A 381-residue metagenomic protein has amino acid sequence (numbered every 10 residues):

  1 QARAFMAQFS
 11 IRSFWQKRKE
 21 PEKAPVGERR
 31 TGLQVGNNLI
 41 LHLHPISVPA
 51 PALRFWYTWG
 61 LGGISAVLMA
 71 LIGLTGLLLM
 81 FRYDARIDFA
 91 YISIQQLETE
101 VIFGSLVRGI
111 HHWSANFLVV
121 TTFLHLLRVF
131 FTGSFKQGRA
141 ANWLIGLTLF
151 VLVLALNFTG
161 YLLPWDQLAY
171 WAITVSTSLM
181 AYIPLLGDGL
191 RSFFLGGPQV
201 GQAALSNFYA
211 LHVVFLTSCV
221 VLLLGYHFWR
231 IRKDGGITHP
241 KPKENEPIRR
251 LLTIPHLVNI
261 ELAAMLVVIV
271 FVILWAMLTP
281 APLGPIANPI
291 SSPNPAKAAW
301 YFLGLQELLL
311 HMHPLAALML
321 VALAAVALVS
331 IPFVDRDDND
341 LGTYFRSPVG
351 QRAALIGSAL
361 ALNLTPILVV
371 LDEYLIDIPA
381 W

Functional and structural regions predicted by a protein language model:
A2-L303, E307, H311, M319-W381: Membrane-embedded alpha-helical bundles that constitute the cytochrome b-like, heme-associated redox core of multi-pass
P314: Glycine-rich, aromatic-lined ligand/substrate-binding cores of catalytic and carbohydrate-binding domains
